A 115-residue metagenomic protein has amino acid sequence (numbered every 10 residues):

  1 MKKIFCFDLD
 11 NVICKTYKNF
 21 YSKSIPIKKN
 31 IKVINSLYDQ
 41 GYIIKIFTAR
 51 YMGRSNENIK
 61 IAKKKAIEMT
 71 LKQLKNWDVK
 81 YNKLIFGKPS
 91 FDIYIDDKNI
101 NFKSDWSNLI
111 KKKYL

Functional and structural regions predicted by a protein language model:
M1-L115: HAD-like aspartate-dependent phosphatase fold
